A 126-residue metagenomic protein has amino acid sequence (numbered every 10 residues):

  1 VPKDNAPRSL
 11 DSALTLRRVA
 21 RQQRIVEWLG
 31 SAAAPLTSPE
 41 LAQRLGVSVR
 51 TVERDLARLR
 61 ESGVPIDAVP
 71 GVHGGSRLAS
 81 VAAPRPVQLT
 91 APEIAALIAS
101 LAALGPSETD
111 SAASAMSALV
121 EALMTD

Functional and structural regions predicted by a protein language model:
V1-A95: Short, basic/aromatic recognition patches that contact phosphate-bearing ligands
A91-D126: Bulky hydrophobic/aromatic content
